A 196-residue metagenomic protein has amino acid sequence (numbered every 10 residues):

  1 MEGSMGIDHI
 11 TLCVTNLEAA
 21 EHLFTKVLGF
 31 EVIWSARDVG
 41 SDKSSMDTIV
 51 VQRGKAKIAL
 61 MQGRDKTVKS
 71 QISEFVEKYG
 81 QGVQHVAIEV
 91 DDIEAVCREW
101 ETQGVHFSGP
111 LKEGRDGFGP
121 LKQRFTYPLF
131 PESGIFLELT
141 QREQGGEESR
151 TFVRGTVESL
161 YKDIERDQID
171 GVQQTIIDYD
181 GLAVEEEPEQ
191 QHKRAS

Functional and structural regions predicted by a protein language model:
M1-I33, S44-S196: Glyoxalase I/VOC metalloenzyme domain signal
R37: Conserved small-domain helix->loop->beta segment predominantly found in fold-type I
G40-D42: Short amphipathic alpha-helical segments embedded in low-complexity Lys/Glu-rich regions
